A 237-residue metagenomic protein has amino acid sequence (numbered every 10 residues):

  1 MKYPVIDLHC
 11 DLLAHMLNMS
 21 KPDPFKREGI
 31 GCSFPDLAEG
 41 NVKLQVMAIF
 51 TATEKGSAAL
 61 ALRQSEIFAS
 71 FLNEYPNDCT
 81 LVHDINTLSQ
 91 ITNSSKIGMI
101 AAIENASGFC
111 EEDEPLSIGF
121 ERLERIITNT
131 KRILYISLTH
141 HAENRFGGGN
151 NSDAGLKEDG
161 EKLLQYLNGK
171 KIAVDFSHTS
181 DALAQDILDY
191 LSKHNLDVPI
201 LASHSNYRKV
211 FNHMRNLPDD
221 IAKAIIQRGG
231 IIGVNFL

Functional and structural regions predicted by a protein language model:
M1-K162, G169, I200, R208 (+1 more regions): N-terminal hydrophobic targeting/anchoring segments and the immediately downstream early-domain regions of hydrolases
D153-L188, H194, I200-S205: Loop-centered beta-sheet repeat module
